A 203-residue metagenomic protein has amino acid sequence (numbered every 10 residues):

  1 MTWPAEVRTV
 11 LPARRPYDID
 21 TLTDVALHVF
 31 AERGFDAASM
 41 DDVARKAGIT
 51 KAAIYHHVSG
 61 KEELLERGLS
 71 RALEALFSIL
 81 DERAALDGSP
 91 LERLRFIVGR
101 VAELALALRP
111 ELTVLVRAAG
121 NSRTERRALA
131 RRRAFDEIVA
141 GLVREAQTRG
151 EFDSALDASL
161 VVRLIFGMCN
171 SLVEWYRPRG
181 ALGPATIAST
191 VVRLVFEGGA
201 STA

Functional and structural regions predicted by a protein language model:
M1-Y17, H28, A203: N-terminal intrinsically disordered/low-complexity leader segments
P4, A85-G88, R133-V161, Y176-R179 (+1 more regions): Hydrophobic alpha-helical bundle segments that form small-molecule/ligand-binding pockets
P16, D20, D24, H28 (+10 more regions): Generic detection of well-ordered alpha-helical segments
T21, V25, V29-E63, R67: Helix-turn-helix
R67, S78-A107, V162-I165: Hydrophobic alpha-helical connector segments
L91-F96, R127-R131, T148-L164, L182-T190: All-alpha amphipathic helical-bundle segments outside canonical DNA-binding/catalytic cores that form hydrophobic
F96, A102-G141, T148: Short secondary-structure transition hinges
E103-A107, V114, G141, E145 (+2 more regions): Amphipathic C-terminal alpha-helical segment
